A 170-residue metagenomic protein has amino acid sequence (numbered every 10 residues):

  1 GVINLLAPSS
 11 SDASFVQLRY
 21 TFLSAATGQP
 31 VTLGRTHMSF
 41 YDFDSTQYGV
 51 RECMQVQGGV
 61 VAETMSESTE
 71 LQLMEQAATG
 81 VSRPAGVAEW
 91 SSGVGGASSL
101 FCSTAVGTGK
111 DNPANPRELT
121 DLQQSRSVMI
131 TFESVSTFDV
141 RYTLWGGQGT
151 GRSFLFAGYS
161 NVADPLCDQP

Functional and structural regions predicted by a protein language model:
G1, V31, R35, A62-S66: The ATP-binding site of the protein kinase catalytic domain
G1-A25: Surface-exposed, low-complexity/disordered Ser/Thr/Gly/Pro/Asn-rich loops and linkers
A13-F15, A26-H37: Extended extracellular/luminal ectodomain segments enriched in beta-structured repeat modules
R19-T21, H37-Y41, D139-R141: Residues within well-ordered beta-strands of beta-sheet-rich folds
R35-S39, E52-Q55: "Short basic amphipathic alpha-helical interaction patches in structured regions
S39-G49: His-enriched metal-coordination microenvironments in redox/metal-binding proteins
Y48-Q169: Contiguous ligand/interfacial binding patches
